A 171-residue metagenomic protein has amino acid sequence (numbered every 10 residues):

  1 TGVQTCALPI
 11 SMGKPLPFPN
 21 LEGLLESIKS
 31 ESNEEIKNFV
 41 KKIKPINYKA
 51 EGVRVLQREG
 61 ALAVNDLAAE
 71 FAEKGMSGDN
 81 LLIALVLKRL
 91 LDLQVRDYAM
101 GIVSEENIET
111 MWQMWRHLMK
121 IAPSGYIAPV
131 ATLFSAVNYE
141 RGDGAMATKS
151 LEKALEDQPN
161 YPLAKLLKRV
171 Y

Functional and structural regions predicted by a protein language model:
T1-Y171: Charged, compositionally biased boundary regions
